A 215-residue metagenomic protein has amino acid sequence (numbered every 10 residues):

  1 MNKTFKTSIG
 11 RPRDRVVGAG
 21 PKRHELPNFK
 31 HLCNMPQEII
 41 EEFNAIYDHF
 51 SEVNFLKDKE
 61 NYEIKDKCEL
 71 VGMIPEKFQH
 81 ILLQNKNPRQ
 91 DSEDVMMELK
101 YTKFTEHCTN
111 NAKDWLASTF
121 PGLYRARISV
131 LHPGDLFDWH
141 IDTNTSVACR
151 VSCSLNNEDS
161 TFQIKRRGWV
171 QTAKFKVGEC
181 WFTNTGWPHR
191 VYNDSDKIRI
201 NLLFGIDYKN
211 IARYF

Functional and structural regions predicted by a protein language model:
M1-S118: Non-heme Fe(II)/2-oxoglutarate
K3, A126-S129, V151, H189 (+1 more regions): A broad, low-specificity signal marking well-ordered, structured residues that form hydrophobic/aromatic
P21, P27, K65, L123-A126 (+3 more regions): Sequence-level motif detector for i,i+2 pairs with an aromatic at +2
M73-K77, Q84-K86, L131, N156 (+2 more regions): Structured loops at beta-to-helix junctions and adjacent beta-edge loops in soluble globular domains
N111-F182: Catalytic core of non-heme Fe(II) oxygenases with the double-stranded beta-helix
N157-F215: Catalytic core of Fe(II)/2-oxoglutarate
